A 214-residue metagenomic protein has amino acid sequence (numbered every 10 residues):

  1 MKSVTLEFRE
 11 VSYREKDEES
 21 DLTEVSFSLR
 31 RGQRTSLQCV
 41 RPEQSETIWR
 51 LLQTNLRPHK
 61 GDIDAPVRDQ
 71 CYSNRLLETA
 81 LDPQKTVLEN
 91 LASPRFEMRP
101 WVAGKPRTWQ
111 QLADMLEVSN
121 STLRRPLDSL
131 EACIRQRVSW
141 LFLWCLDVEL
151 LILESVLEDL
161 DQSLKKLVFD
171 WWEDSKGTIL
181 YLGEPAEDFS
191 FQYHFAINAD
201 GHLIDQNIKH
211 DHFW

Functional and structural regions predicted by a protein language model:
V4-R14, E18-R30, G61: Conserved beta-strand
R34-E97: ABC ATPase nucleotide-binding domain signature region
P106-T122: Conserved ABC ATPase "signature" region
R125-C133: Conserved ABC ATPase signature
P126, I152-L164: Walker B catalytic motif
S139-W140: Hydrophobic anchor residue at the start of the ABC signature
S163-F189: Conserved catalytic loops of ABC-family nucleotide-binding domains
